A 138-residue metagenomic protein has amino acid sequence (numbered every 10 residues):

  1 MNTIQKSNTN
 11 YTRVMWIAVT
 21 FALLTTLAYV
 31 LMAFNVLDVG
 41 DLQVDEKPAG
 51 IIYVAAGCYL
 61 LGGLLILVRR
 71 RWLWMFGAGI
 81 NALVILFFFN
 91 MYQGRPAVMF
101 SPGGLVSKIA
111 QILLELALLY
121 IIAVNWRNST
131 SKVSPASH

Functional and structural regions predicted by a protein language model:
N2-H138: Membrane-interface extramembranous regions
